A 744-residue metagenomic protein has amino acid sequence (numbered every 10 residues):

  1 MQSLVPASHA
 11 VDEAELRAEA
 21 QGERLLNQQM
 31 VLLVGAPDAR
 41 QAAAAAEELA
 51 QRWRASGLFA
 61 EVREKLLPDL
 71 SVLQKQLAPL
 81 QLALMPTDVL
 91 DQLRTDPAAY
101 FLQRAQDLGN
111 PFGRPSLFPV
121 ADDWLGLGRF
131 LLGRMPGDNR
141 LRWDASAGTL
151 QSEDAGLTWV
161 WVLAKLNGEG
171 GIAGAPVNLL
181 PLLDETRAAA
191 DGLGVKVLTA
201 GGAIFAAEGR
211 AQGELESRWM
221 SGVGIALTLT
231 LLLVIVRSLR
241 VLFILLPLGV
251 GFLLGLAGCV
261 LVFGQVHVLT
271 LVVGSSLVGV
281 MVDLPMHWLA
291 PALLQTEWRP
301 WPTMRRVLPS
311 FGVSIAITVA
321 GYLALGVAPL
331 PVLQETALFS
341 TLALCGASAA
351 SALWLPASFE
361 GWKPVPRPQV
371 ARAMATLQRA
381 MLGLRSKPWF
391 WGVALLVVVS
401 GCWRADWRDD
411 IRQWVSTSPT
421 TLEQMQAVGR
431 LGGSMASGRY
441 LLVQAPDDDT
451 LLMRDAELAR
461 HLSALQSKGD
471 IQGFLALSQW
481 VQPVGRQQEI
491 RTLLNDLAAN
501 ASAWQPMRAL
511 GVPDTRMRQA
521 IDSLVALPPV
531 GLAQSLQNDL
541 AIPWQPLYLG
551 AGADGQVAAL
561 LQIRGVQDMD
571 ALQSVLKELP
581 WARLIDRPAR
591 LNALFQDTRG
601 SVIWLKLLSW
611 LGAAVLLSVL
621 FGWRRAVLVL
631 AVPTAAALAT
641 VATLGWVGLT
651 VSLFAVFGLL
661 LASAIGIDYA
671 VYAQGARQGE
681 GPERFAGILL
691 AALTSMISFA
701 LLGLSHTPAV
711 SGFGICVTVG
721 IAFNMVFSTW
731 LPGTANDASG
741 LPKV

Functional and structural regions predicted by a protein language model:
M1, P356-I411: Signature of alpha-helical transmembrane segments and their immediate interfacial
M1-P37, D138-S146, R404-D447, A664 (+1 more regions): Solvent-exposed, non-transmembrane loop/terminal regulatory segments of multi-pass membrane proteins
A44-V160, G469-W544: Alpha-helical transmembrane helix bundles of large polytopic membrane transport and channel proteins
R114-L233, S238, A526-V615: Extracytoplasmic
V241-H287, A626-Y672, A700: Hydrophobic transmembrane alpha-helices and their membrane-interface caps in long multi-pass transport proteins
L245-L246, E297-A328, Q678-H706: Pore- and gate-forming transmembrane helices of large, multi-pass membrane proteins
L261, L271, L277-L293, L308 (+4 more regions): Transmembrane alpha-helices and their membrane-interface boundaries in multi-pass membrane transporters and channels
P388-R508: Juxtamembrane segments of multi-pass membrane proteins
